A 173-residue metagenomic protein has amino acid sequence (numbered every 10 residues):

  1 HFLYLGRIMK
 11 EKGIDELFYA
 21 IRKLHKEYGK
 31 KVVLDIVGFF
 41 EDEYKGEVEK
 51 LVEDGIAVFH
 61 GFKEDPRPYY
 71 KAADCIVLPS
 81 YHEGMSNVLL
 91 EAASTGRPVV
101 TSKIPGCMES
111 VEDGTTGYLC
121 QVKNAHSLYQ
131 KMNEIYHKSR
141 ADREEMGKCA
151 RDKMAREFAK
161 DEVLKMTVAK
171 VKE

Functional and structural regions predicted by a protein language model:
H1-K12, F18-I21: Conserved donor-binding/catalytic core segment of Leloir-type glycosyltransferases
K23-K26, V33-I56, H60: Short, structured helix-loop element that forms part of the nucleotide-activated donor/catalytic region
F62, Y81: Aromatic "clamp/platform" in nucleotide-sugar-dependent glycosyltransferases that forms part of the donor/acceptor
E64-A73, S94, M108, E112: Short acidic alpha-helix that forms the nucleotide-activated donor recognition element in Leloir-type transferases
P98-T101, V111: Short hydrophobic beta-strand element within catalytic cores of glycosyltransferases and related nucleotide-activated
D113-G114, Y118-A125, E134-R140: Conserved acidic donor-binding segment of nucleotide-sugar-dependent glycosyltransferases
D142-E157, M166: A short, well-ordered alpha-helix in the C-terminal region of glycosyltransferases
K160-E173: C-terminal alpha-helical cap of glycosyltransferases
